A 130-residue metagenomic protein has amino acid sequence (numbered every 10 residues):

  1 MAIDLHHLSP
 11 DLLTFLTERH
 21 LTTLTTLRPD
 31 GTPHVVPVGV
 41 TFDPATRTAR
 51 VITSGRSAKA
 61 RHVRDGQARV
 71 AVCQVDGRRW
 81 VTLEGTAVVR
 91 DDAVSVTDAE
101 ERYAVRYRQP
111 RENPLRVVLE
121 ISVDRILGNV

Functional and structural regions predicted by a protein language model:
M1-H7, G77-V130: Charged, gly/pro-rich active-site loop segments
M1-T22: Short, basic/aromatic recognition patches
R19-G55, V70-V72, L83: Short beta-strand segments
G55-R56, V118: Juxtamembrane/interface motifs at transmembrane-helix termini
